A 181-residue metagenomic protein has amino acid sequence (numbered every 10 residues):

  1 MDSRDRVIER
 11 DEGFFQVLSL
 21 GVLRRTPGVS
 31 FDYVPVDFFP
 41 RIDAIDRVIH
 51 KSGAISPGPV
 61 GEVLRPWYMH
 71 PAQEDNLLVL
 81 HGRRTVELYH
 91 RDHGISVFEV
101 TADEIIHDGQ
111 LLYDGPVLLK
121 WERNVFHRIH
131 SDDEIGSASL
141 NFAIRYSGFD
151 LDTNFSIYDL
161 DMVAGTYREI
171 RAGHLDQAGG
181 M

Functional and structural regions predicted by a protein language model:
M1-D114, D133-A138, F142-M181: Active-site region of the double-stranded beta-helix
P116-I129: Histidine-centered metal-chelating micro-motifs
